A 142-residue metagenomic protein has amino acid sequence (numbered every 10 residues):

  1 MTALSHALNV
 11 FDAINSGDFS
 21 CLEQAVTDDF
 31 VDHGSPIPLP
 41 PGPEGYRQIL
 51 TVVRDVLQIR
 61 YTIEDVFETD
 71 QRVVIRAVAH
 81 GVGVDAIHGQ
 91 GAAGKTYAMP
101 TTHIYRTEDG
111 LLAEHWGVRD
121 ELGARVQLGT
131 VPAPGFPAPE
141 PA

Functional and structural regions predicted by a protein language model:
M1-A142: C-terminal and inter-domain tail/linker signature
